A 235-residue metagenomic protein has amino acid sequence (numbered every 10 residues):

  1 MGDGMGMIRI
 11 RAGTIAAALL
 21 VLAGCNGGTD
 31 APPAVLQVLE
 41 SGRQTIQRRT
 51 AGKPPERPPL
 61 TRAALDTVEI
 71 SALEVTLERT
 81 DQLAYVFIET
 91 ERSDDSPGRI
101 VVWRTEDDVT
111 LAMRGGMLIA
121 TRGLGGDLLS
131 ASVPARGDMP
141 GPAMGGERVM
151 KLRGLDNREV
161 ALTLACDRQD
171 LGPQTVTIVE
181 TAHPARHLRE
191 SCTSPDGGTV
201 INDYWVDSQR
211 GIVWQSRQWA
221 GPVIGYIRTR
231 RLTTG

Functional and structural regions predicted by a protein language model:
M1-G27: Sec-dependent bacterial lipoprotein signal peptides
C25-R122, G141-G235: Acidic, serine/threonine-rich low-complexity disordered tracts
L128-P140: Surface-exposed beta-loop interaction hotspot
